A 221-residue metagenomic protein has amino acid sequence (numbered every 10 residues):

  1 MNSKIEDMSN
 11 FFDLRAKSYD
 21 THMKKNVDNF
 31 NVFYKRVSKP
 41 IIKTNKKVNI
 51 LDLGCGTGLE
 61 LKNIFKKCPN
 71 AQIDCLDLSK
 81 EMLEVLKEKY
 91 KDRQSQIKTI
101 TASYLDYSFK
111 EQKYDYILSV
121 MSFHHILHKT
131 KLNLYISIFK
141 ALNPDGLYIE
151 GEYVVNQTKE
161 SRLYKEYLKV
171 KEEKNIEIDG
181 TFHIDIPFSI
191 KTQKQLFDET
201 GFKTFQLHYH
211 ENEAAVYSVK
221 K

Functional and structural regions predicted by a protein language model:
M1-T44, N63: Conserved class I S-adenosyl-L-methionine
L51-L53, G58-D106: Class I SAM-dependent methyltransferase SAM/SAH-binding core
I117-L118: Hydrophobic beta-strand segment of the Class I
M121-S122: Short catalytic micro-motifs in class I SAM-dependent methyltransferases
I126-H128, L142-N143: Helix-to-beta-strand junctions that scaffold the AdoMet/dcAdoMet cofactor pocket in Class I SAM-dependent enzymes
N133-P144: A short glycine-rich, Lys/Arg-flanked "PGG" loop and its adjoining helix->strand segment in the class I
G151-T200, Q206-L207: C-terminal alpha-helical "lid/dimerization" subdomain adjacent to the S-adenosyl-L-methionine
T200-K221: Core SAM-dependent methyltransferase catalytic element
